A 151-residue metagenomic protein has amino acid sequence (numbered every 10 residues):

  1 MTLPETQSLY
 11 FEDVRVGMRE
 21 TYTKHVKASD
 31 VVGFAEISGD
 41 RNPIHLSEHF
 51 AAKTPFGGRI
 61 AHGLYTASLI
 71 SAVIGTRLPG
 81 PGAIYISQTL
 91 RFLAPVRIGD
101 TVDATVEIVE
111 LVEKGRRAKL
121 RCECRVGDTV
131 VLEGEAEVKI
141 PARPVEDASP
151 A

Functional and structural regions predicted by a protein language model:
M1-V16, V96-A151: HotDog/MaoC-like acyl-thioester-processing domains
T2-A61: Catalytic strand-loop segment that frames the active site of acyl-thioester-processing enzymes
L3, A28, L46, F50 (+7 more regions): Amphipathic, positively biased hydrophobic alpha-helical segments used for protein targeting and membrane insertion
V16-M18, Y22, D30, D40-N42 (+4 more regions): A generic structural signal for short beta-strands and their flanking turns/coil linkers
T21-H25, R91, E137-K139: Generic structural detector for well-ordered beta-strands
E36-D40, G75-P79, V126: Short, intrinsically disordered, mixed-charge
A52-A61, Y65-I108: Hydrophobic beta-strand-centered segment that forms part of the acyl-chain substrate-binding groove
